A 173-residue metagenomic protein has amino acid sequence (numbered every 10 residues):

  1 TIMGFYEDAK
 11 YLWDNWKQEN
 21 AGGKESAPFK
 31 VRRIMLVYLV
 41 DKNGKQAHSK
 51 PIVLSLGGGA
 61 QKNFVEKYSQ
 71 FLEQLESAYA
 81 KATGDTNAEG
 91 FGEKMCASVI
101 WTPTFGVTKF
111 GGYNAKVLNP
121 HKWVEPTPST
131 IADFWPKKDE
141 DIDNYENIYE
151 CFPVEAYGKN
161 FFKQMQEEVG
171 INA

Functional and structural regions predicted by a protein language model:
T1-V53, G170-A173: OB-fold ssDNA-binding interfaces and closely related basic DNA-contact patches used across DNA replication/repair
I2-W16, F64, L75, I131-W135 (+2 more regions): Extended hydrophobic/Leu-rich segments
E7, E19, E25, E66 (+9 more regions): Glutamate identity and glutamate-enriched acidic tracts
E7-D8, D14, D41, D85 (+2 more regions): Acidic-enriched, low-complexity/disordered segments with a strong bias for Aspartate over Glutamate
N15-Q18, P103, E125, K137: Intrinsic disorder/low-complexity segments enriched in polar/charged and small flexible residues
V31-I131: Extended serine/threonine-enriched, polar tracts that run as long, contiguous segments within proteins
A115-A173: Long, highly charged low-complexity segments enriched in Glu/Asp and Lys/Arg with interspersed Ser/Thr
